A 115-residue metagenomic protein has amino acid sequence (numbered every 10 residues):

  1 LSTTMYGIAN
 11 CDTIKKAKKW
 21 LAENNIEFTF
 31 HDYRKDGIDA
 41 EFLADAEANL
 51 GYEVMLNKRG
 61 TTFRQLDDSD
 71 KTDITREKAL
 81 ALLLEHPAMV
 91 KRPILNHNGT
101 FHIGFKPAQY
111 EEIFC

Functional and structural regions predicted by a protein language model:
L1-N24, F28-Y33: Local sequence-structure signature of Cys/Sec-based thiol-disulfide redox active-site neighborhoods
Y33-C115: Thiol/selenol-based redox catalytic cores and closely related redox-interacting motifs
